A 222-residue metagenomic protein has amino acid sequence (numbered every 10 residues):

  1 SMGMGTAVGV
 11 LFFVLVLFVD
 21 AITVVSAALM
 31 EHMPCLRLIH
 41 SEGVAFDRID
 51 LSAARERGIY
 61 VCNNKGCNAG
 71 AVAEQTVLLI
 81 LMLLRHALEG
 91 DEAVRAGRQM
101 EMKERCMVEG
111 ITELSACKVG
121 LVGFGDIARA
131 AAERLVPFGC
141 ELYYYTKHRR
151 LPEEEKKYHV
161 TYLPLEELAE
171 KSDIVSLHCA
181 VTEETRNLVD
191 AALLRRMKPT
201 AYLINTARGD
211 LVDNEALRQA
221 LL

Functional and structural regions predicted by a protein language model:
S1-V61, D190: An N-terminal-biased, well-structured beta-alpha scaffold segment characteristic of Rossmann-like dinucleotide-binding
D20, E42-G43, G58-G70, T146 (+2 more regions): Short beta->alpha connector loops at strand-helix junctions that form conserved, small/polar/Pro-enriched
V25-L29, R149-L222: Rossmann-like adenosine-cofactor binding region
L36, S115-K118, A191, T200: Phosphate-coordination loops involved in phosphoryl transfer and adenosine-cofactor binding
R57, K65-K118, A130-E133, P152: Phosphate-binding beta-alpha-beta segment of Rossmann-like dinucleotide-binding domains, i.e., the NAD(P)
V119-L121, Y144: Hydrophobic Val/Ile/Leu positions in short beta-strands of Rossmann-like dinucleotide-binding domains
I127: Hydrophobic/small residue at the entry helix of a nucleotide-binding pocket
P137-E155: NAD(P)-binding Rossmann-fold cofactor-contacting core
